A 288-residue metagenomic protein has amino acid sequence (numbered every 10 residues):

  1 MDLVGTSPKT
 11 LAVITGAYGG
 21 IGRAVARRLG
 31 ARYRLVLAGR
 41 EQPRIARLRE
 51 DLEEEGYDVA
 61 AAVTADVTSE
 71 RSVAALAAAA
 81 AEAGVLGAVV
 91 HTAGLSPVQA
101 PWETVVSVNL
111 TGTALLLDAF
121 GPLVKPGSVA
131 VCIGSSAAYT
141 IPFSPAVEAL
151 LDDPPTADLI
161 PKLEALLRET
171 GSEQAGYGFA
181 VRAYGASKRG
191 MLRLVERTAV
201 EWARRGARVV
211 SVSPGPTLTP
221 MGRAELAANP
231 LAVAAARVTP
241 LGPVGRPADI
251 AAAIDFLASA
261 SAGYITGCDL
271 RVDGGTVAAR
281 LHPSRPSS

Functional and structural regions predicted by a protein language model:
Y18-G19: Conserved glycine-rich cofactor-binding loop
R32-R47: Conserved glycine-rich Rossmann-like NAD(P)H-binding loop of the short-chain dehydrogenase/reductase
L52-R71: Rossmann-fold cofactor-recognition segment
P97-Q99, V129-R204, P216: Catalytic loop of short-chain dehydrogenase/reductase
R208, I265-G267: Short, small/polar-rich loop/turn modules that mediate ligand/substrate recognition or access, typified
P214-A224: Short, flexible catalytic-loop segment of classical short-chain dehydrogenase/reductase
T239-I250: A conserved structural motif in NAD(P)-dependent oxidoreductases
